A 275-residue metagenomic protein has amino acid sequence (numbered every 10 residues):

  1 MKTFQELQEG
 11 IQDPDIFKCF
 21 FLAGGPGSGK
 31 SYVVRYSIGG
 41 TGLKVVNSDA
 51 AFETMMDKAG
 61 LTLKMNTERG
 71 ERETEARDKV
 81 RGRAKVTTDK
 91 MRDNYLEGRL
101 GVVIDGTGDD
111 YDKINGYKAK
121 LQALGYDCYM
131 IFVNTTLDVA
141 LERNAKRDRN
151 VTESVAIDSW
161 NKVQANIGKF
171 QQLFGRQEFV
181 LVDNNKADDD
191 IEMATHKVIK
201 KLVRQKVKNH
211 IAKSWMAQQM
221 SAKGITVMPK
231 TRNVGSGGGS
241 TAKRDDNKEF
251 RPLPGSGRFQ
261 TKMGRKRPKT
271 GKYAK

Functional and structural regions predicted by a protein language model:
K2-G10: Proteolytic processing junctions in secreted/extracellular precursors, especially proprotein convertase/trypsin-like
G10-F17, N94-L96: Phosphate-binding P-loop
C19-L22, P229-K275: Arg/Lys-rich, low-complexity, intrinsically disordered basic segments
G25-P26: The conserved Walker
G29: Conserved glycine(s) of the Walker
Y32-L100, D112: Conserved substrate/cofactor phosphate-moiety recognition/catalytic segment in nucleotide-dependent phosphotransferases
G40, L137-T241: Conserved GTP-binding G-domain of TRAFAC-class P-loop NTPases and closely related GTPase folds
D109, Q122-R143: Conserved phosphate-donor/acceptor-positioning beta-strand/loop module used by diverse small-molecule
